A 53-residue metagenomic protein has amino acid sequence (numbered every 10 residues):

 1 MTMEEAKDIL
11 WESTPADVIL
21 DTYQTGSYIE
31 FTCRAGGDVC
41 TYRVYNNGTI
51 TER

Functional and structural regions predicted by a protein language model:
M1-I19: Short, non-transmembrane alpha-helical segments in secretory-pathway proteins
D8-L10, D21, S27, E52: Residue-level signal for well-ordered alpha-helical segments
V18-V44: Exposed beta-strand-loop-beta-strand "reactive/processing" segments of non-cytosolic proteins
N47-R53: A short, surface-exposed interaction/processing loop segment used at functional sites
